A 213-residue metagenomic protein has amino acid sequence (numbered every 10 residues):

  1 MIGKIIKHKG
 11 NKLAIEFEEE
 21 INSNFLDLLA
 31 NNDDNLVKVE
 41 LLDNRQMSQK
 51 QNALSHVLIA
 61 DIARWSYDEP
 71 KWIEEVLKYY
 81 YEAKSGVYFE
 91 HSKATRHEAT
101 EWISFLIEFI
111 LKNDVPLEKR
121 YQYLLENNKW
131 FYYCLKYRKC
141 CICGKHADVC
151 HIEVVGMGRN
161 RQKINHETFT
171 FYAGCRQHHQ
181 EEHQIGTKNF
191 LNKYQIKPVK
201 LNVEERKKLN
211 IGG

Functional and structural regions predicted by a protein language model:
M1-H8: Structural detector for short beta-strands of small beta-barrel domains
K12-E19: Generic recognition of long tandem-repeat/solenoid scaffolds
F25-K84: The feature represents the first ordered module of a protein
I73, K78-K119: Charged, alpha-helical interface segments at or near domain boundaries
K112-K139, K163-I164: Short, charged surface segments at domain edges that flank catalytic/cofactor-binding sites
K139-F171, K188: Histidine-centered nuclease catalytic patch
T170-Q177, K200-G213: Short Fe-S-cluster ligation motifs
Y172-L191: Short Cys/His-centered divalent metal-binding micro-motifs
